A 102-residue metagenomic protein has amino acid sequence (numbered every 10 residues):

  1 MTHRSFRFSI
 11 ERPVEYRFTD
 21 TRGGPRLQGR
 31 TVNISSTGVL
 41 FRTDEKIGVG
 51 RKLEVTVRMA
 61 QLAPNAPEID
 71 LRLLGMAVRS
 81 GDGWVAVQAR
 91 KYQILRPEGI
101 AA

Functional and structural regions predicted by a protein language model:
M1-A102: Structured alpha-helical
